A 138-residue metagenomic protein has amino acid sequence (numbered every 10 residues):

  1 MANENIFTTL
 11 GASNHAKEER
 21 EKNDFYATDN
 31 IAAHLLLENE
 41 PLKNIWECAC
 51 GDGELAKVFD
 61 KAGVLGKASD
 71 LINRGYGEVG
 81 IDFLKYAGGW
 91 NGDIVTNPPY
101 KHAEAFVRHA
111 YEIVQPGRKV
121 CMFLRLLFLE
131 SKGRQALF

Functional and structural regions predicted by a protein language model:
M1-F138: Class I S-adenosyl-L-methionine-dependent methyltransferase catalytic core
